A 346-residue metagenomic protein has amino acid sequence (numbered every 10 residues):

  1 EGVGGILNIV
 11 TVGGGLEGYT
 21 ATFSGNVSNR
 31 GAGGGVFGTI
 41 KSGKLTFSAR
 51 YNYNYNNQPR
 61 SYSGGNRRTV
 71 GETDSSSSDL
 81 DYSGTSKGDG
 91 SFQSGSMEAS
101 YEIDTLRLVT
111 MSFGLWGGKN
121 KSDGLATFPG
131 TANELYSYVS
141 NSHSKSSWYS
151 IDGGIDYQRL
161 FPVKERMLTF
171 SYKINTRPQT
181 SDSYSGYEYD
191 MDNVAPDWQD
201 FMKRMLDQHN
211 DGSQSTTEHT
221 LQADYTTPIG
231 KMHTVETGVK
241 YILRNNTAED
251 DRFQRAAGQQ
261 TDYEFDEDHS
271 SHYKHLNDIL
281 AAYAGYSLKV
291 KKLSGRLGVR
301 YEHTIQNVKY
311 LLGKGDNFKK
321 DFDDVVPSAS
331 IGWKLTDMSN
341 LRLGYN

Functional and structural regions predicted by a protein language model:
E1-G4, K41, T46, D324: Periplasmic N-terminal gating module of Gram-negative TonB-dependent outer-membrane receptors
G2-S24: N-terminal periplasmic accessory domains that precede and gate Gram-negative outer-membrane beta-barrel machines
T22-G35, S78-S96, Y138-I151, Q208-E218 (+2 more regions): Outer-membrane beta-barrel proteins
R30-S61, S75-D123, Y149-G153: Transmembrane beta-barrel wall of Gram-negative outer-membrane proteins
N57, G64-T73, L125-L135, S185-A195 (+3 more regions): Flexible, surface-exposed loop regions and adjacent strand-edge segments of Gram-negative outer-membrane beta-barrel
S94-G118, S144-K309: Face-selective signature of the C-terminal outer-membrane beta-barrel domain
I305-N307, D337-N346: Surface-exposed extracellular loop regions of Gram-negative outer-membrane beta-barrel proteins, predominantly
